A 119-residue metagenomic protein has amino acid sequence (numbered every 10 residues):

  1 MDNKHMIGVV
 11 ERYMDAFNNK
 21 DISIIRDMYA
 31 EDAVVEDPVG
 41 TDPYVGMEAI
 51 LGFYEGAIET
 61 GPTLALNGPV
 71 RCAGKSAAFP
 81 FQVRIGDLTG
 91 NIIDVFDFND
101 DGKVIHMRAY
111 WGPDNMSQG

Functional and structural regions predicted by a protein language model:
M1-D27, E31, Q118-G119: Short, low-complexity N-terminal intrinsically disordered segments enriched in polar/charged residues
D2-H5, L51-G119: A beta-strand edge to alpha-helix "cap/lid" segment located at domain peripheries
R12, I25-D27, D42, F53 (+1 more regions): Compositionally biased, intrinsically disordered low-complexity segments
A16, V35-E36, L64: Alpha-helix C-capping/helix-to-loop hinge sites
D32-V34, G86-D87: Short hydrophobic/aromatic segments of transmembrane alpha-helices and their interfaces
V34-P43: A short gly/proline-enriched turn/hairpin at secondary-structure junctions
